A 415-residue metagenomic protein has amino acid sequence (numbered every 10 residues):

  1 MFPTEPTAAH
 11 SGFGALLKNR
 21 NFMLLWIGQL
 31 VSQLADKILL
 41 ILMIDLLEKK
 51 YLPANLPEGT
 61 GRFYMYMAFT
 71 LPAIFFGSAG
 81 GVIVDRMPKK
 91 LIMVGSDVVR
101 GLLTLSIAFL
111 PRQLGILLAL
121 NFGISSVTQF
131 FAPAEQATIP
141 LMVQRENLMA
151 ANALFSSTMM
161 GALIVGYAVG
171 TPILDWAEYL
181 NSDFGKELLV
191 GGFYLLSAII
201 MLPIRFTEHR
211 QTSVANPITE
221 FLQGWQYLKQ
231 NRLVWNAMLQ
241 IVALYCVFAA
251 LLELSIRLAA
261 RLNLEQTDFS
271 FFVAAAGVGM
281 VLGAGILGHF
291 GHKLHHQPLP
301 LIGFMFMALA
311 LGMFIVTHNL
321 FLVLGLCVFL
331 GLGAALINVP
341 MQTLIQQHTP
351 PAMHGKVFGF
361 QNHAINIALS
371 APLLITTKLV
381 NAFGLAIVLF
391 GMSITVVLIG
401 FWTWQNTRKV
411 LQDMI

Functional and structural regions predicted by a protein language model:
F2-F22, T207-L239: Juxtamembrane intracellular "pre-TM" segments in multi-pass secondary transporters
F22, K89, Q136, N147-M149 (+3 more regions): Cytoplasm-facing, short amphipathic helices at loop-to-helix transitions on the intracellular side of 12-TM secondary
L25, G115-N121, N236-A237, F321-C327: Short hydrophobic/alpha-helical segments at membrane-entry points of transmembrane helices in Major Facilitator
W26, L30-L34, I38-L47, Y51-P53 (+3 more regions): A single, central transmembrane helix in multi-pass transporters
L42-A73: Extracellular/periplasmic helix-loop-helix junction of adjacent transmembrane segments in MFS-like secondary
G61-A68, P72-S78, R86, K90-I92 (+10 more regions): C-terminal transmembrane bundle of multi-pass solute transporters/carriers
F122-G161: Cytoplasmic helix-loop-helix junction between adjacent transmembrane helices in 12-TM secondary transporters
T158-I200: Helix-loop-helix hairpin linking two adjacent transmembrane segments in secondary transporters
